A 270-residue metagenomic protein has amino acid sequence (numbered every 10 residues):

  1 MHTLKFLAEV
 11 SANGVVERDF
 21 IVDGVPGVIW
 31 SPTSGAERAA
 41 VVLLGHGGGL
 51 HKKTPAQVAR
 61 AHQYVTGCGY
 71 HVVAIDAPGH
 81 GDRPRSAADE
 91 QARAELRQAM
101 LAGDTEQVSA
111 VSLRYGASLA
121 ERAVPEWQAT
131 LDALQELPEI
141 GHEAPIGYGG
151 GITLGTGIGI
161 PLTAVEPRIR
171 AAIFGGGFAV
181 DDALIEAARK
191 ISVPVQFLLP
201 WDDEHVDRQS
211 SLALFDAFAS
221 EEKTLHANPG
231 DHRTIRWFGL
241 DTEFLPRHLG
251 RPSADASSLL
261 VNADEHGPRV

Functional and structural regions predicted by a protein language model:
M1-E37: N-terminal cap/lid segment of alpha/beta-hydrolase-fold proteins
E37-G47: Short beta-strand element of the alpha/beta-hydrolase
G47-E139: Serine-hydrolase catalytic machinery in alpha/beta-hydrolase-like enzymes
Q57-V58, P161, V193, D207-D216: Short alpha-helix in the alpha/beta-hydrolase fold that links the catalytic acid
S118-K190: Primarily recognizes the serine-hydrolase "nucleophile elbow" in alpha/beta-hydrolase and SGNH/GDSL folds
I191, F197-L199: Short beta-strand/loop motif that positions the catalytic acidic residue of the alpha/beta-hydrolase fold
W201-V206, R233: Acidic catalytic loop of the alpha/beta-hydrolase fold
S220-V270: C-terminal catalytic histidine-bearing segment of alpha/beta-hydrolase fold enzymes
